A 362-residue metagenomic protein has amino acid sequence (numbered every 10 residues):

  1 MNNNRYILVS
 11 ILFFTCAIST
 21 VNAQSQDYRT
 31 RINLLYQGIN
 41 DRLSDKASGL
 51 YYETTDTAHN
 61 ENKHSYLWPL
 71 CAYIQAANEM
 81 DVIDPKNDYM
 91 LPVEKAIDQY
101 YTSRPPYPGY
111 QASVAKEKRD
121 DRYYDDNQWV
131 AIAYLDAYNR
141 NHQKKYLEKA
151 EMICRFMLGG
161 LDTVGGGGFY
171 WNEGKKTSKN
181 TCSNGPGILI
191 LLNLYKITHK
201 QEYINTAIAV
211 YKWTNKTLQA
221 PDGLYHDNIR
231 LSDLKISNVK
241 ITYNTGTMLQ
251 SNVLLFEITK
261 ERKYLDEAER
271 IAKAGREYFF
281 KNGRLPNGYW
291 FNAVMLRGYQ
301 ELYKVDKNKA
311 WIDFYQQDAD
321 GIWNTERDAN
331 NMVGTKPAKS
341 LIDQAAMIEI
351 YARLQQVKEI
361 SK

Functional and structural regions predicted by a protein language model:
M1-Q26: Bacterial Sec-dependent N-terminal signal peptides
Q26-A76, M80-L91, K95-D125, K179 (+2 more regions): CBM-like carbohydrate-recognition segments
A77-M80, A133-A137, L191-L194, N252-L255 (+2 more regions): The core hydrophobic/aromatic register in alpha-helical repeat solenoids, strongest for pentatricopeptide repeats
D81, Y138-H142, Y195-H199, F256 (+3 more regions): Short coil/turn linking the two alpha-helices of tandem helical-hairpin repeats
M90-L194, Q201-I208: Extended ligand-binding groove/face enriched in aromatic
C182-N184, L191-Y195, Y203-M248, N252: Active-site cradle of extracellular carbohydrate-active enzymes
I241-T259, Y264-Y278: Oxyanion-binding "anion nests"
